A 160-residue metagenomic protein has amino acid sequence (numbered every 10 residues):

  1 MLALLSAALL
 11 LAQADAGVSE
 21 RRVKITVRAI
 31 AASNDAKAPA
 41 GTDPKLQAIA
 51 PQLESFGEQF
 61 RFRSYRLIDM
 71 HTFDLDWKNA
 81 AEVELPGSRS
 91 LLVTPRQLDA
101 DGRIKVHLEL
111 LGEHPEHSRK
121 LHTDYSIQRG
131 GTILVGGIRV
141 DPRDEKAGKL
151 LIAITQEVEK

Functional and structural regions predicted by a protein language model:
A3-A14: Hydrophobic h-region of N-terminal signal peptides that target proteins for export in Gram-negative bacteria
Q13-K160: Outer membrane pore-forming secretion/assembly proteins and partners of Gram-negative envelopes
